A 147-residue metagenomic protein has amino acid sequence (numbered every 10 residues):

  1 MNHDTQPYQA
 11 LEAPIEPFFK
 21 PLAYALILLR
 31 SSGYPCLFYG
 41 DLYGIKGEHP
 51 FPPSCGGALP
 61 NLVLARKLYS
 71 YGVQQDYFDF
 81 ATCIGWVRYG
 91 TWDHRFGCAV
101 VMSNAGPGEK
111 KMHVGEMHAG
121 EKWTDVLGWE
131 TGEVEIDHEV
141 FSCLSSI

Functional and structural regions predicted by a protein language model:
M1-P50, A58, L64-K67, G90-D93 (+3 more regions): Conserved alpha/beta catalytic core and glycan-binding cleft of carbohydrate-active enzymes
E12-P14, M112-E116, D137-E139: Composition- and surface-driven signal marking solvent-exposed, interaction-prone regions in large proteins
E16, L26-R30, D76, G85-W92 (+2 more regions): A general structural signal for short secondary-structure junctions and capping/turn motifs
F38-G44, V73-T82: Acidic carboxylate-rich catalytic motifs and surrounding loops in phosphoryl-/glycosyl-chemistry enzymes
C55: Catalytic cores of secreted or luminal carbohydrate-active enzymes
K67-D79, T131-E133: Short secondary-structure junctions
Y77-M117: Carbohydrate-binding surface patches
G97, V134-I147: C-terminal beta-strand-rich structural cap/linker in extracellular carbohydrate-active enzymes
